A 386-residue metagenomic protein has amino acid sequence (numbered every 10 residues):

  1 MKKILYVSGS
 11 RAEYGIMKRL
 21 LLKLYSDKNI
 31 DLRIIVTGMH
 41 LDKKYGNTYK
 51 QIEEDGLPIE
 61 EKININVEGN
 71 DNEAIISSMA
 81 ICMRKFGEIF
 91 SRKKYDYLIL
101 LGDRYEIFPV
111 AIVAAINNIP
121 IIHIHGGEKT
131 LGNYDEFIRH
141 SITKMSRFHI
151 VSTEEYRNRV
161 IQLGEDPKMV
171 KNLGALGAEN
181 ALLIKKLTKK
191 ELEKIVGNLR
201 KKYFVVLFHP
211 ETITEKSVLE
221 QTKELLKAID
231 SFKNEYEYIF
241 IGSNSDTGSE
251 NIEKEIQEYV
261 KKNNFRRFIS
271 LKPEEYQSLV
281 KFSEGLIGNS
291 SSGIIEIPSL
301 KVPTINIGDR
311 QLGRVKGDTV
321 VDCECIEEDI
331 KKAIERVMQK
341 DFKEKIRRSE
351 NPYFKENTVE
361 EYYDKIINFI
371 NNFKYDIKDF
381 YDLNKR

Functional and structural regions predicted by a protein language model:
L5-S8, Y14-D27, I65-P167: Active-site and donor-binding regions of nucleotide-sugar-utilizing enzymes
D27-R33, P58, K233-E237: A generic structural motif
L32-I75, K85: Conserved nucleotide-sugar phosphate-binding/catalytic loop shared by glycosyltransferases and other
H40-K43, M145-E220: A nucleotide-sugar donor-handling region in carbohydrate enzymes
I52, K85, L187-F282: Donor-nucleotide binding loops and adjacent catalytic segments primarily of GT-B fold Leloir glycosyltransferases
L100-L101, H149, K272-V315: A donor-sugar binding/catalytic signature common to diverse glycosyltransferases and related nucleotide-sugar
L312-V337, I346-V359: Change "using UDP/GDP/dTDP sugars" to "using nucleotide sugars
Q339-R386: C-terminal amphipathic helix plus adjacent low-complexity, charged tail appended to glycosyltransferase catalytic
